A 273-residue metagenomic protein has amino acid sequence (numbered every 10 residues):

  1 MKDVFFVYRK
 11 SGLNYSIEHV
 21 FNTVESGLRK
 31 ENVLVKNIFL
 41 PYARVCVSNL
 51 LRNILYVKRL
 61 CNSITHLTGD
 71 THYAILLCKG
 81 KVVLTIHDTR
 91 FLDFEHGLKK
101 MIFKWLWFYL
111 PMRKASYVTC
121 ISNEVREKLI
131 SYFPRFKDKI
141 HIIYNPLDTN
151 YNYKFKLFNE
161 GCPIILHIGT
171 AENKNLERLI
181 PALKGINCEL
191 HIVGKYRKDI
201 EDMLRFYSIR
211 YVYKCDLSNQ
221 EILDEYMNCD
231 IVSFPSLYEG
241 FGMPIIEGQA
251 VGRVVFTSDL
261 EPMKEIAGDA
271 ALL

Functional and structural regions predicted by a protein language model:
K2-I75: Active-site donor-binding segments of glycosyltransferases and PAPS-dependent sulfotransferases
L98-V118: Membrane-proximal helix-turn-helix segments that form the acceptor-binding/catalytic region of lipid-linked
E124, P146: Carbohydrate-associated surface elements
F158-K174, I180, K184, H191: Conserved donor-binding/catalytic core segment of Leloir-type glycosyltransferases
G194, I200-L223: Nucleotide-activated donor-binding/catalytic signature segment of Leloir-type glycosyltransferases, i.e., the conserved
D224-C229: Short alpha-helical donor nucleotide-sugar binding micro-motif in glycosyltransferases
L237: Aromatic "clamp/platform" in nucleotide-sugar-dependent glycosyltransferases that forms part of the donor/acceptor
I245, R253-T257: Short hydrophobic beta-strand element within catalytic cores of glycosyltransferases and related nucleotide-activated
